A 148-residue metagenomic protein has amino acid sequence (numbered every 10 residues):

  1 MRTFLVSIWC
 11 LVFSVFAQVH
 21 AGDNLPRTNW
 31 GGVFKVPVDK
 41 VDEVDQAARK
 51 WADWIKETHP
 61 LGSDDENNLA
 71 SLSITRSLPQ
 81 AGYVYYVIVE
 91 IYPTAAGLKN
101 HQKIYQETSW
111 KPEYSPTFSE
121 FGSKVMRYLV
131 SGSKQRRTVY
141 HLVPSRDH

Functional and structural regions predicted by a protein language model:
M1-F4: Positively charged n-region of N-terminal signal peptides that target proteins for export
V6-V15: Bacterial N-terminal signal peptides
A17-A21: Boundary at the C-terminal end of the N-terminal hydrophobic targeting segment
L25-K35, V87-V89: Active-site-flanking beta-strand signature of metal-NTP-handling nucleotidyl enzymes and homologous cyclase-like
V36-Q46: Short, surface-exposed ligand-recognition loops at beta-strand->loop->(often short) alpha-helix junctions that present
A48, A52: Short amphipathic alpha-helical/adjacent loop interface patches that line ligand and macromolecule-binding sites
W54-A70, L78-Y85, V89-T138: An amphipathic, aromatic/His-enriched active-site/gating alpha helix that lines ligand/cofactor pockets
Q135-H148: Short, low-complexity, Pro/Ser/Thr/Gly-rich segments in the mature regions of secreted, periplasmic
